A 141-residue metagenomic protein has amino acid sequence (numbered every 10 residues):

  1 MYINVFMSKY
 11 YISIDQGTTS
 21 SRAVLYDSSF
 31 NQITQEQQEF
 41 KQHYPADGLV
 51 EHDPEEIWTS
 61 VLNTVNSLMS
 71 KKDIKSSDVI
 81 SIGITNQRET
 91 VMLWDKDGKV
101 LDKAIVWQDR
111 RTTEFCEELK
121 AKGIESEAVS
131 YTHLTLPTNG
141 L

Functional and structural regions predicted by a protein language model:
Y2-K103, T113-E114: N-terminal glycine/serine-rich phosphate-binding loop of ATP-dependent small-molecule kinases, especially carbohydrate
D109: Carbohydrate-associated surface elements
F115, L119: Active-site metal-coordination/substrate-binding segment of hydrolases, especially metallo-dependent peptidases
K122: Structured, solvent-exposed acidic/aromatic patches
E125-Y131: Short glycine/proline- and acidic residue-enriched helix-loop micro-motifs that form flexible lids or anion-recognition
T132-T138: Conserved small/polar residues in nucleotide/adenosyl-binding loops
